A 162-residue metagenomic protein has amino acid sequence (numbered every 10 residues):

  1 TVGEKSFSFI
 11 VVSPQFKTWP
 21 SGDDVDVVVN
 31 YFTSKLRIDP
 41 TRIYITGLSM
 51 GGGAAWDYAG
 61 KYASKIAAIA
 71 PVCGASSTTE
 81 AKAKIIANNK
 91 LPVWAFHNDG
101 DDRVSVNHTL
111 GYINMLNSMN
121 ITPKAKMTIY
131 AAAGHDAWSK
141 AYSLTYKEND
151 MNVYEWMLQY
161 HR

Functional and structural regions predicted by a protein language model:
T1-D26: Active-site machinery of serine-nucleophile hydrolases
K5-F9, A87-V93: Short, proline-enriched alpha-helix->beta-strand connector loops that line the catalytic pocket of alpha/beta-hydrolase
W19-M50, G60-A63: Gly/Ser-rich "nucleophile elbow"/oxyanion-hole loop immediately N-terminal to the catalytic nucleophile in hydrolases
I45-G47, V72, F96: Short beta-strand immediately N-terminal to the catalytic nucleophile in serine-hydrolase-like folds
A54-Y58: Hydrolases whose catalytic domains are alpha/beta-hydrolase-1, hotdog thioesterase, or metallo-beta-lactamase-like
S64-S76: A conserved short beta-strand
W94-F96, G100-R162: C-terminal catalytic histidine-bearing segment of alpha/beta-hydrolase fold enzymes
